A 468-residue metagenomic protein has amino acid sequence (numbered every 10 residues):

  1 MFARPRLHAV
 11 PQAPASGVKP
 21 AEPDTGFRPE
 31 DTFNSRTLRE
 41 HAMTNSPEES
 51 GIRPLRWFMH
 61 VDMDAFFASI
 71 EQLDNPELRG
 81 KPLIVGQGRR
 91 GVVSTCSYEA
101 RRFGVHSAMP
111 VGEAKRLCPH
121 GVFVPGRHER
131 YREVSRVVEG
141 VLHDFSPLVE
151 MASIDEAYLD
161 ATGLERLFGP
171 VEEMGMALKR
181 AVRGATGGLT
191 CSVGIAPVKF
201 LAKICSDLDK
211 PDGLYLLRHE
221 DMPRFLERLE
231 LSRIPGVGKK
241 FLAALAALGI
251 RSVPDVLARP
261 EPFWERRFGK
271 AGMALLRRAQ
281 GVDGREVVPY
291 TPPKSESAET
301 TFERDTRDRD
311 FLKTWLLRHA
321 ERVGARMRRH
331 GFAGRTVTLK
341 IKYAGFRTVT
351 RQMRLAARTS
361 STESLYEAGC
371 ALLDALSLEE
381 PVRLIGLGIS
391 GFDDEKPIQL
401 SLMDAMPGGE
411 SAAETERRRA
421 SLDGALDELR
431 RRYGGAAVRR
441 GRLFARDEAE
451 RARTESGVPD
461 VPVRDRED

Functional and structural regions predicted by a protein language model:
F2-L7, Q12, F33-R277, R285-V287 (+2 more regions): Gly/Gly-Pro- and Ser/Thr-rich, intrinsically disordered tail segments characteristic of DNA damage-repair and tolerance
P5-R6, V10-S16, A21-E22, P29: A cross-taxon signal for low-complexity, glycine/charged-rich
D24, D31-N34: Intrinsic-disorder-associated, low-complexity terminal segments enriched in Asp/Asn/His/Tyr and depleted of Lys/Arg
H41, R233, F241-V382, D394-P397 (+2 more regions): DNA-contacting surface of Y-family translesion DNA polymerases
A65, G163, P197, Y343 (+3 more regions): Non-catalytic surface loops within mature trypsin-like serine protease
K81, C191, D212, R335-V337 (+2 more regions): Change "...and in nucleic-acid phosphodiester-cleaving endonucleases..." to "...and in nucleic-acid processing enzymes
L339, L387, G434: Hydrophobic, well-ordered secondary-structure elements that form the walls of internal hydrophobic environments
T359-S360, S364, C370-R431: C-terminal hydrophobic structural anchor segments that stabilize assembly/packing rather than catalytic chemistry
